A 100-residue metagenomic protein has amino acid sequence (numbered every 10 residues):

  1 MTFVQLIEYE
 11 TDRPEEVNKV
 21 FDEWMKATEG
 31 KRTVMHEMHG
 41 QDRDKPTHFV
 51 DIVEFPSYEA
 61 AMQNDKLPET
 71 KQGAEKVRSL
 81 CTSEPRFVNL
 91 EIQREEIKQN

Functional and structural regions predicted by a protein language model:
M1-T70, S79-N100: Short S/T/G/P-rich N-terminal loop/turn motif that feeds into the first structured element of a domain
E75-K76: A short gly/proline-enriched turn/hairpin at secondary-structure junctions
